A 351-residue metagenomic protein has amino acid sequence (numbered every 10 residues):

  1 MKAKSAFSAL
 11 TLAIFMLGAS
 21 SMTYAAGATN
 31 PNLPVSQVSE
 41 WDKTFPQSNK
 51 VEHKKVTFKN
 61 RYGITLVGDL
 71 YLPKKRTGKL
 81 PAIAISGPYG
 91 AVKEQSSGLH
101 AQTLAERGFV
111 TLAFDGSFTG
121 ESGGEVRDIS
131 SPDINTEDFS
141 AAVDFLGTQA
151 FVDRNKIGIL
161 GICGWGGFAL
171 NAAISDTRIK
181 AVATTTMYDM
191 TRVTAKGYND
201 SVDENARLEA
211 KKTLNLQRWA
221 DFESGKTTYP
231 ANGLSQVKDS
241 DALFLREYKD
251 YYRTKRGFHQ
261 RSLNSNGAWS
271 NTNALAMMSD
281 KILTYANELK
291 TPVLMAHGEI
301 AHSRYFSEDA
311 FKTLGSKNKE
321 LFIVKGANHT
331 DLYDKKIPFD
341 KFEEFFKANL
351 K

Functional and structural regions predicted by a protein language model:
N32-G78: N-terminal cap/lid segment of alpha/beta-hydrolase-fold proteins
G78-P88: Short beta-strand element of the alpha/beta-hydrolase
G90-Q102, G116: The serine-hydrolase catalytic nucleophile loop
T103-G123: Conserved alpha/beta-hydrolase
I129-A150: Alpha/beta-hydrolase active-site loop
L170-R253: Alpha/beta-hydrolase-fold enzymes
L289, M295-H297: Short beta-strand/loop motif that positions the catalytic acidic residue of the alpha/beta-hydrolase fold
A327-K336: Catalytic histidine-centered segment of alpha/beta-hydrolase-like enzymes
